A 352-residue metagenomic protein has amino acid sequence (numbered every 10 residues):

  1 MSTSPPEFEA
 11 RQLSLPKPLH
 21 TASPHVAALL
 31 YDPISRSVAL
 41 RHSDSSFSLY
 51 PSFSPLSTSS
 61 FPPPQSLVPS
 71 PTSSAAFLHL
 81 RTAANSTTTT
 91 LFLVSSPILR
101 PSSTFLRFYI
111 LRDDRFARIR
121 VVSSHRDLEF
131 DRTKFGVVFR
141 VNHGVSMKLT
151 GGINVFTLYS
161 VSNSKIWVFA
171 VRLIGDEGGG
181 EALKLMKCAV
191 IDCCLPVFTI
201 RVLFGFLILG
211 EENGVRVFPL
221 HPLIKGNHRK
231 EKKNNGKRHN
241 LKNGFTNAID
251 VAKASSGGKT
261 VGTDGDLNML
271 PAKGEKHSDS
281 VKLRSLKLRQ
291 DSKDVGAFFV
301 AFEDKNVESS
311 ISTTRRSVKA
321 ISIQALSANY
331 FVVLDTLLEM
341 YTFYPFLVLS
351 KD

Functional and structural regions predicted by a protein language model:
M1-F204, V215-N329, E339-D352: WD40-like beta-propeller blades
L207-L209: Long all-alpha helical scaffold domains
E212: Extracellular/lumenal glycan-associated surfaces
